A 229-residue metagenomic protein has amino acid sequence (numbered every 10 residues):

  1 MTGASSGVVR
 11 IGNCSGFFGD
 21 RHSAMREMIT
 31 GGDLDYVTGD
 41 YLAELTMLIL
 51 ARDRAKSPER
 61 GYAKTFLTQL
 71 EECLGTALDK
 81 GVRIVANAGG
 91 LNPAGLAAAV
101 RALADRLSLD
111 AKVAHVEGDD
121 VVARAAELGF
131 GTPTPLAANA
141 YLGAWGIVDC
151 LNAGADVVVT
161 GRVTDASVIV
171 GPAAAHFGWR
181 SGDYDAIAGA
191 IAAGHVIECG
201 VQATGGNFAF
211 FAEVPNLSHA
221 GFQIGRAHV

Functional and structural regions predicted by a protein language model:
T2-G3, M25-M28, G146-D149, Y184-D185 (+2 more regions): A generic local secondary-structure boundary/capping motif
T2-Y141, G146: Metallocofactor- and cofactor-centric catalytic cores in central/energy metabolism, strongly enriched
N87-N92, A155-P172: Conserved phosphate/anionic-ligand binding catalytic regions in large, soluble enzymes, centered on
L96-R101, T164-G178: Short Gly/Thr/Asp-enriched flexible loops that form oxyanion-binding sites at enzyme active sites
R106-V121, I169-N216: Catalytic or ion-translocation cores adjacent to nucleophile or general acid/base/metal-coordination motifs in diverse
A137-A153, V157-G161, D165: Active-site/ligand-binding-proximal alpha/beta "capping" segment
Q223-G225: Short, compositionally biased segments
A227-V229: Conserved small/polar residues in nucleotide/adenosyl-binding loops
